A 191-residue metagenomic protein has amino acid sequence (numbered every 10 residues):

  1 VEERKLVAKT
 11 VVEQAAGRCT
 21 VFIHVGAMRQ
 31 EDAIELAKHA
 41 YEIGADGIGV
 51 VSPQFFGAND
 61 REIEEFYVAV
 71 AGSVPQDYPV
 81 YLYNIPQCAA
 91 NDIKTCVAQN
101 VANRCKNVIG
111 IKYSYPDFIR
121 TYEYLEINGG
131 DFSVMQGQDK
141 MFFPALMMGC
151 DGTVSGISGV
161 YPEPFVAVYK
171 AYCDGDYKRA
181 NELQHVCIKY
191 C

Functional and structural regions predicted by a protein language model:
V1-A90, N100: Active-site beta->alpha loop and helix N-cap motifs at the rims of alpha/beta catalytic domains
G72-Y78, I85-C191: Catalytic alpha/beta core domains of metabolic enzymes, predominantly
